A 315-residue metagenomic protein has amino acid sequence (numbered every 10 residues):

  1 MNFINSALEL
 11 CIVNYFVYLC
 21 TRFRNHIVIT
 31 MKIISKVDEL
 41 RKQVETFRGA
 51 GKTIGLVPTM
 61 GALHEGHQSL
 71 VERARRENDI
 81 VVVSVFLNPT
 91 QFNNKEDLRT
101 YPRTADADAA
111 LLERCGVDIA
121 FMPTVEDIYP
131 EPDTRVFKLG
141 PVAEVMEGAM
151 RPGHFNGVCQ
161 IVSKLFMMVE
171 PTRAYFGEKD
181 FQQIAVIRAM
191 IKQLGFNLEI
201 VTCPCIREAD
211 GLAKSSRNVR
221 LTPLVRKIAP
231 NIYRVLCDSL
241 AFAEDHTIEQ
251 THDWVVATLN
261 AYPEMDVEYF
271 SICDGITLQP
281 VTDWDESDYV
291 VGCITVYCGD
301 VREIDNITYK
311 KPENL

Functional and structural regions predicted by a protein language model:
N5, E9, Y18, N25-I27: Short, positively charged and aromatic/hydrophobic N-terminal segments
N14-C20: Zn-dependent metallo-beta-lactamase
T21, H26-E264, C273-T277, D300 (+2 more regions): Nucleotidyltransferase catalytic core that binds NTPs
I80, Y289-V291: Structural motif
P263, D285-D288: A structural signal for short secondary-structure junctions
V267-D285, C293: A conserved acidic, glycine/proline-rich C-terminal tail/linker
P280-V281, V291-L315: Short, basic/aromatic-enriched C-terminal tail that caps enzymatic domains
